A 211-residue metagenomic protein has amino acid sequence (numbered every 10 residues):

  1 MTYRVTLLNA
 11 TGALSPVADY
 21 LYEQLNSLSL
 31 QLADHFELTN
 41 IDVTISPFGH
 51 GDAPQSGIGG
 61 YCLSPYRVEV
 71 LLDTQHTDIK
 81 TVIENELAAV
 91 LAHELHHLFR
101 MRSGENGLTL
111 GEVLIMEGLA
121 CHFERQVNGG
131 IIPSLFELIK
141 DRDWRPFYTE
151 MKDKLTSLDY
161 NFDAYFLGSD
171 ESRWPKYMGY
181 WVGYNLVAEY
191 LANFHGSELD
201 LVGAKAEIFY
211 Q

Functional and structural regions predicted by a protein language model:
M1-P16: Generic N-terminal amphipathic, Lys/Arg-enriched alpha-helix
A13-Y66: Auxiliary, metal-adjacent structural segments of Zn-dependent hydrolase domains
L72-V90, G111: Short pre-active-site segment immediately N-terminal to the catalytic Zn-binding motif
A88, E112, M116, G179: Hydrophobic (often cysteine-bearing) scaffold residues that line and stabilize catalytic clefts of nucleotide/cofactor
A89-R102: Active-site recognition of the HExxH zinc-binding catalytic motif
R102-L110, G130-L135, N193-E198: Inter-helical turn/loop segments and adjacent helix faces that build the functional surface of alpha-helical bundle
L110-K154: Post-HExxH zinc-binding segment in Zn-dependent metallohydrolases
K154-Q211: Pan-zinc metallopeptidase signature
